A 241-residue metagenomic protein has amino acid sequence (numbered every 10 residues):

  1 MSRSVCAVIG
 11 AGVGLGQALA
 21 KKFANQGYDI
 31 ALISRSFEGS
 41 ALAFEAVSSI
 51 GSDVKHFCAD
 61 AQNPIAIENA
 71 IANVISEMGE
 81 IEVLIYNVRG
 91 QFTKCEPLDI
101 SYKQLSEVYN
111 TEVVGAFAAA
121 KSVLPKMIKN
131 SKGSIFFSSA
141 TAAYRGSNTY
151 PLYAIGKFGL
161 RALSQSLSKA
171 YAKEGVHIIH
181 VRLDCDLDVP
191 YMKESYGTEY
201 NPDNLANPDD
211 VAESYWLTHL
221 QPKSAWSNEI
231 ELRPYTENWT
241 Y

Functional and structural regions predicted by a protein language model:
G12-V13: Conserved glycine-rich cofactor-binding loop
Q26-L42: Conserved glycine-rich Rossmann-like NAD(P)H-binding loop of the short-chain dehydrogenase/reductase
V47-I65: Rossmann-fold cofactor-recognition segment
R89-S106, T149: Conserved mid-core segment of classical short-chain dehydrogenase/reductases
L98-F117, F136, L160: Catalytic Tyr-X3-Lys loop
T111-K129: Amphipathic alpha-helical dimer-interface segment in Rossmann-like NAD(P)H-dependent oxidoreductases
S134-G159, Q165, K169-A172: Catalytic loop of short-chain dehydrogenase/reductase
K173-C185, E194-T240: C-terminal helical subdomain
